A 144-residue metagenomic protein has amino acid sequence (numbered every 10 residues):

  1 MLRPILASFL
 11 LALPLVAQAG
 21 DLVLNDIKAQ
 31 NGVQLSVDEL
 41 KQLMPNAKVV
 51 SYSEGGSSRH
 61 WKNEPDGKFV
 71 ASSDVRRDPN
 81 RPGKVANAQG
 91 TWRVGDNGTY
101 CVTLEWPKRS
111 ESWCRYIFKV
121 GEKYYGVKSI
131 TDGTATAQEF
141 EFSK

Functional and structural regions predicted by a protein language model:
M1-P4: Positively charged n-region of N-terminal signal peptides that target proteins for export
A7-P14: Bacterial N-terminal signal peptides
A17-T91, N97-K144: Lipid interaction determinants
